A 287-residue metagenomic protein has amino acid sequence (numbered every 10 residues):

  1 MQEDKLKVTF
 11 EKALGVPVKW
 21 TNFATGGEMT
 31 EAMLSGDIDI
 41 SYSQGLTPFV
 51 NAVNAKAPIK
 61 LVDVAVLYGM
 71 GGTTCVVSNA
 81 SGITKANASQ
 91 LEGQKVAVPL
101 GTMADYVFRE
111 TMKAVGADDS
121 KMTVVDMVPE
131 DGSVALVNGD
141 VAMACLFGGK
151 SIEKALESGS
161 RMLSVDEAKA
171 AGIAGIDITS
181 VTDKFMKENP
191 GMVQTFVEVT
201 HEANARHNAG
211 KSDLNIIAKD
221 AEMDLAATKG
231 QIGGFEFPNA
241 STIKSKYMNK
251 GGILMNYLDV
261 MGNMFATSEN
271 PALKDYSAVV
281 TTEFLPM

Functional and structural regions predicted by a protein language model:
M1-A117, T123-D126, A142, L146-G149 (+1 more regions): Short, glycine-/small- and polar/acidic-enriched structural segments that line small-molecule recognition paths
D4-V16, G93, E167-A171, A240-M255: Short, solvent-exposed loop/beta-turn-alpha elements that line the ligand-binding surface or hinge of extracytoplasmic
L6, T25, M29, P48 (+12 more regions): Stable alpha-helical elements in mature extracytoplasmic
A13, A32, G36, N51 (+12 more regions): Structured segments of extracytoplasmic/periplasmic soluble domains in secreted or envelope-associated proteins
K19, D119-M122, M223-G234, N270-V279: Short, surface-exposed acidic
V125, E130-D220: Pocket-lining segment of extracytoplasmic ligand-binding domains
K187-S268: Secondary-structure end/capping motifs
L258-M287: Conserved C-terminal helix/tail region of periplasmic/extracytoplasmic solute-binding proteins
